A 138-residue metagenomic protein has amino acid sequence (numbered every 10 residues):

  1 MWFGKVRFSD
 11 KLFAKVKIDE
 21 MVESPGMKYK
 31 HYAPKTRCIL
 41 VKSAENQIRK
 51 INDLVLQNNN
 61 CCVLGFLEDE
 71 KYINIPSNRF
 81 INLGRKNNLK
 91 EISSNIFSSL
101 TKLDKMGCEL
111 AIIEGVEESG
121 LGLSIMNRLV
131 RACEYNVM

Functional and structural regions predicted by a protein language model:
M1-F8: Internal gly/pro-rich beta-alpha loop/helix module that stabilizes soluble enzyme cofactors or their anionic handles
S9-Y29: Long, charged amphipathic helices and adjacent flexible linkers at domain junctions
E23-E134, M138: A C-terminal functional module that forms or caps the active site or interfaces directly with catalytic machinery
